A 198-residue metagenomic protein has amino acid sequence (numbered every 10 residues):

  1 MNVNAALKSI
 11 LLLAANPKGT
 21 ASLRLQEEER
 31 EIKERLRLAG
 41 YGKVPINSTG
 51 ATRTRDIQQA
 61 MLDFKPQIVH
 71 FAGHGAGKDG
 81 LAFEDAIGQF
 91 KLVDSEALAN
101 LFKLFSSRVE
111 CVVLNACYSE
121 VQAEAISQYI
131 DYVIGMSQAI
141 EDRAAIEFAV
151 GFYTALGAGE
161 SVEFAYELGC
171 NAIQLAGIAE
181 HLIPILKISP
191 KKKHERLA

Functional and structural regions predicted by a protein language model:
M1-S95, L114: A domain-level signal for caspase-like cysteine endopeptidase catalytic cores and their zymogen-processing architecture
V3-A5, L104-S106, I126: Short, conserved loop/helix-junction motifs that constitute active-site signature segments in enzyme catalytic cores
L25, G42-N47, S107-A198: Active-site-proximal C-terminal subdomain of hydrolase catalytic domains
R35, L101, A125-Y129: Alpha-helical structural signal in soluble globular domains
I57, M61, L98-F102, F152 (+1 more regions): Generic hydrophobic alpha-helical segments
D85-I87, A97, A144, P190: Solvent-exposed, flexible loop/coil residues
Q89-E110: Ser/Thr/Gly-rich flexible loops in soluble cytosolic domains mediating phosphotransfer, phosphorylation
